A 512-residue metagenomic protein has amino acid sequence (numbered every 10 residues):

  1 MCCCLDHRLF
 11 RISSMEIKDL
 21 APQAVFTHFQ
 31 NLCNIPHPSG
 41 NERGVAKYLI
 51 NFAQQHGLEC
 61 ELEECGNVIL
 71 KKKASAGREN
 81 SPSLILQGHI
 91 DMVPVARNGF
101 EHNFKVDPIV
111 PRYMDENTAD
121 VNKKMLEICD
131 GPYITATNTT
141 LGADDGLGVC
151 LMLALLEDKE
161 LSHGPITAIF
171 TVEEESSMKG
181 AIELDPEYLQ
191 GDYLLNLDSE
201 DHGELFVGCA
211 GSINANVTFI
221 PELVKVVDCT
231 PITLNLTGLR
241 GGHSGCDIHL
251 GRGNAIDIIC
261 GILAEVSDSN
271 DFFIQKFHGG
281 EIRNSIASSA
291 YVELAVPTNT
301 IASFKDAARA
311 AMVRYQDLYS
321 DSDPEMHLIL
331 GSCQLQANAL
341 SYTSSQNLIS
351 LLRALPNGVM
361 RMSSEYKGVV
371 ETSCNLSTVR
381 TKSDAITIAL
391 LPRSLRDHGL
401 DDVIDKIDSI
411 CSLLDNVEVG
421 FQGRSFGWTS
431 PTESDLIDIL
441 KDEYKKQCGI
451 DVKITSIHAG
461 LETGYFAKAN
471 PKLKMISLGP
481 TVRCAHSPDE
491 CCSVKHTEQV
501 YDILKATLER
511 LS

Functional and structural regions predicted by a protein language model:
S13-P132: Acidic/His- and Gly-rich active-site-bordering loop/insert found across diverse amide/peptide-bond hydrolases
Q30-N34, V292-E293, H327-N338, N375-V379 (+2 more regions): A short beta-alpha structural unit
N80-F170, E174-S176, A181-E183, G191-D192 (+7 more regions): Active-site metal-coordination/substrate-binding segment of hydrolases, especially metallo-dependent peptidases
H163-A255, L263, S267: Fold-level recognition of mixed alpha/beta catalytic cores in primary-metabolism enzymes, strongest
E187, R252-S269, P297-I301, S344-R353 (+4 more regions): His/Asp/Glu-rich mid-to-C-terminal helical/loop segments that flank catalytic regions of hydrolases
N254-I256, G261-F277, S430-L473: Active-site-adjacent substrate-binding region of metalloamidase/peptidase-like peptide-processing proteins
A302-Q316, V403-I410: Short amphipathic alpha-helices in soluble, non-transmembrane regions that often serve as interface/regulatory elements
S364, E371-D384, L391, I450-A506: Zn-dependent metallopeptidase/amidohydrolase metal-coordination segment
